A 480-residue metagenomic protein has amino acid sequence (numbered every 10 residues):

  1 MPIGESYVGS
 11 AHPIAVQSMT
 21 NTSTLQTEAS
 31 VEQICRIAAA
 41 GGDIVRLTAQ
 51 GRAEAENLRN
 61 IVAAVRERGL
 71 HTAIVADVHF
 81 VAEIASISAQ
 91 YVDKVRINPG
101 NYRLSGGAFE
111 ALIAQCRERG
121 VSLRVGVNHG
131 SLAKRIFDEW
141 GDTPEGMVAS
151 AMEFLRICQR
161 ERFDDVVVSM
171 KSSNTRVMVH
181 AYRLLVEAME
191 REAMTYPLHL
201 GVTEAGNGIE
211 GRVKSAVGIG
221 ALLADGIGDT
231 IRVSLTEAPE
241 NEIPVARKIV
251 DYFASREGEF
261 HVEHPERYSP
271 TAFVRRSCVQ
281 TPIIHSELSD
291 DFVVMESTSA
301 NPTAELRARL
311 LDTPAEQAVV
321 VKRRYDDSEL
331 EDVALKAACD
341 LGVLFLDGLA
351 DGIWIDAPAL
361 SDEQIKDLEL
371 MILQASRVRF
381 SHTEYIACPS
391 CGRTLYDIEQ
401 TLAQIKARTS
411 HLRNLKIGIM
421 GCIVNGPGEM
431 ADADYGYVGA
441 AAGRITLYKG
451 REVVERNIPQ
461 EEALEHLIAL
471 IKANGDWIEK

Functional and structural regions predicted by a protein language model:
M1-M19, R117, S255-S286, A403 (+1 more regions): N-terminal amphipathic alpha-helix/helix-capping segment at the start of soluble metabolic enzymes
A11-A29, T48, A73-F80, G100 (+4 more regions): Active-site mouth loops of central-metabolism enzymes
V16, D77, V125, V168 (+6 more regions): Conserved, mostly hydrophobic/aromatic
N21, A39-V65, P99-L104, V166-T175 (+1 more regions): Glycine-rich, proline-tolerant flexible connector loops at the mouths of alpha/beta enzymes
E32-T48, Y91, S286-V293: Catalytic domains of carbohydrate-active enzymes, especially glycoside hydrolases
R52-A76, L112-V121, L185-M194, S255 (+2 more regions): Alpha-helix-loop-beta-strand connector modules within alpha/beta enzyme cores
V95-N98, V121-G130, L198: Non-cysteine beta-strand/loop elements that form the S-adenosyl-L-methionine
N128, I136-F273, D290-I419: Catalytic alpha/beta core domains of metabolic enzymes, predominantly
